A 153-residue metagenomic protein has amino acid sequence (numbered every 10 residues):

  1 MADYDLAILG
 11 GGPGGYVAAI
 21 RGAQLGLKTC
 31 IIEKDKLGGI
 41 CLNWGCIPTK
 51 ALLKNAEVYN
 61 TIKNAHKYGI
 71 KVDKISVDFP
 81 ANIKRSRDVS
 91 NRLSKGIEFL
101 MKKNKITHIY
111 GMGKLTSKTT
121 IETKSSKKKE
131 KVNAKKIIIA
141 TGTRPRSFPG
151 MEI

Functional and structural regions predicted by a protein language model:
M1-G12: Beta1/beta-strand and adjacent pyrophosphate-binding region of the FAD-binding site in flavoprotein oxidoreductases
A2-Y4, I20-L27, I32-E152: Glycine-rich flavin
G15: N-terminal Rossmann-fold NAD(P) dinucleotide-binding loop
